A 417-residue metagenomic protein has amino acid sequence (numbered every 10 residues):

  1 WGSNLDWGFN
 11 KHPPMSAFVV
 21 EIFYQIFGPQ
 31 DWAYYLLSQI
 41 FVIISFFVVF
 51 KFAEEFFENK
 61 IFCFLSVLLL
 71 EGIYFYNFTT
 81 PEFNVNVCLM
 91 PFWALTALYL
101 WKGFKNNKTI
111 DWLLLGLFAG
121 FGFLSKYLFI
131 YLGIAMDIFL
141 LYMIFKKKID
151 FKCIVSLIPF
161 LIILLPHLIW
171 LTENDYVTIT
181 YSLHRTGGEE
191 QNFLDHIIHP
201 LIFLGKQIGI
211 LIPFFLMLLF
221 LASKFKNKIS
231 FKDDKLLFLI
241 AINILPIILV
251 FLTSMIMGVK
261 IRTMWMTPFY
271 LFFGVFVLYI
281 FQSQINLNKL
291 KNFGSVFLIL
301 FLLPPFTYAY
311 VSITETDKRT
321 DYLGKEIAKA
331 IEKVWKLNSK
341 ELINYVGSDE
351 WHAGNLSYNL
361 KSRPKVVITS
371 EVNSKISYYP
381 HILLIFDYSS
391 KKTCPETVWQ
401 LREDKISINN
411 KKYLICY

Functional and structural regions predicted by a protein language model:
W1, W7-I22, G28-A33, D175 (+1 more regions): Extracytoplasmic catalytic/substrate-binding loops of multi-pass membrane glycan-assembly enzymes
L5, L237, I244, M255-N292: Hydrophobic/aromatic-rich transmembrane helices and adjacent perimembrane loops
L36-F57, G72, A94-Y99: Transmembrane-helix motifs of polytopic, lipid-linked glycan transferases
E54-F57, T96-L114, F281: Membrane-interface transmembrane helices that cradle and orient dolichyl/undecaprenyl
C63-E71, A119, F123, D137: Short helix- or helix-capping micro-motifs that position conserved polar/aromatic residues at function-defining sites
F78-C88: Short acidic/glycine- and proline-prone juxtamembrane loop motifs at membrane-interface regions of multi-pass membrane
F121, G133-K235, P246-F251, I256: Transmembrane-lumen/periplasm boundary regions of multi-pass, lipid-linked membrane glycan transferases
G258-T263, N288-K340, D349-V372, I385-S390 (+1 more regions): Membrane-proximal, lumen/periplasm-facing interface regions of secretory-pathway glyco- and lipid-modifying enzymes
